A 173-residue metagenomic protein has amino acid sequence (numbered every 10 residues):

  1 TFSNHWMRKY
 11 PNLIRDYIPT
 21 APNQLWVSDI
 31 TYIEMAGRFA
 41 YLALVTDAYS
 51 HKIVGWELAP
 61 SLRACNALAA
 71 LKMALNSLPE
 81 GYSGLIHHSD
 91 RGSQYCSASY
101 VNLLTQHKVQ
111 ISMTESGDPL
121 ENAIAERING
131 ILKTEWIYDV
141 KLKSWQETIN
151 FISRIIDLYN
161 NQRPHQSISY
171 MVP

Functional and structural regions predicted by a protein language model:
T1-P173: Charged DNA-binding/catalytic regions of mobile-element recombinases
